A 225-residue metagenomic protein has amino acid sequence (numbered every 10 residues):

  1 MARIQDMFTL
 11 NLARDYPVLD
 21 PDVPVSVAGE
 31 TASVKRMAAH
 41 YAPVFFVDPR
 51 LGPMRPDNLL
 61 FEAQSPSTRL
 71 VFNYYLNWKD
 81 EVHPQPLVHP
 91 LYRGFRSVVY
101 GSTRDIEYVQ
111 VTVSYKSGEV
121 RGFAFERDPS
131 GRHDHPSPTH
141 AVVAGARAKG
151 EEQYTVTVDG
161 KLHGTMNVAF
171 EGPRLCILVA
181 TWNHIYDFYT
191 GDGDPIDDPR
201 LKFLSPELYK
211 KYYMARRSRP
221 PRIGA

Functional and structural regions predicted by a protein language model:
M1-E107, E119-A225: A domain-level signal for the mature, folded cores of soluble proteins
T112-K116: Short beta-strand micro-motifs enriched in acidic
